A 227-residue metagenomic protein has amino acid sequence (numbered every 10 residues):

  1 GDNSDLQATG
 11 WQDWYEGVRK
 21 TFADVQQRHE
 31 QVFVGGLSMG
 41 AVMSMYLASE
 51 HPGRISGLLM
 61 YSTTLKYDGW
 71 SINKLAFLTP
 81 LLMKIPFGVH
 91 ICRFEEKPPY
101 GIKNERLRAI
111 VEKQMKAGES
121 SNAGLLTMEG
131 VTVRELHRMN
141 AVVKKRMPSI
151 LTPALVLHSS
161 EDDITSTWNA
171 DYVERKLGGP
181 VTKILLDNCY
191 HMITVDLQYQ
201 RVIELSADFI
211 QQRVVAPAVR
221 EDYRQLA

Functional and structural regions predicted by a protein language model:
D2-R28, F33: Catalytic nucleophile-loop/oxyanion-hole region of alpha/beta-hydrolase and closely related hydrolase-like folds
G36-G40, S44: Gly/Ala-rich beta-loop-alpha elbow adjacent to hydrolase catalytic centers
M39, E50-L126: Alpha/beta-hydrolase-fold enzymes
M128-R146: Active-site nucleophile elbow and catalytic-triad environment of alpha/beta-hydrolase enzymes
I150, V156-H158, D162: Short beta-strand/loop motif that positions the catalytic acidic residue of the alpha/beta-hydrolase fold
T152, S166-R175: Short alpha-helix in the alpha/beta-hydrolase fold that links the catalytic acid
S160-T165, M192: Acidic catalytic loop of the alpha/beta-hydrolase fold
P180-A227: Catalytic active-site module of serine/aspartate enzymes centered on a nucleophile-bearing elbow/loop
